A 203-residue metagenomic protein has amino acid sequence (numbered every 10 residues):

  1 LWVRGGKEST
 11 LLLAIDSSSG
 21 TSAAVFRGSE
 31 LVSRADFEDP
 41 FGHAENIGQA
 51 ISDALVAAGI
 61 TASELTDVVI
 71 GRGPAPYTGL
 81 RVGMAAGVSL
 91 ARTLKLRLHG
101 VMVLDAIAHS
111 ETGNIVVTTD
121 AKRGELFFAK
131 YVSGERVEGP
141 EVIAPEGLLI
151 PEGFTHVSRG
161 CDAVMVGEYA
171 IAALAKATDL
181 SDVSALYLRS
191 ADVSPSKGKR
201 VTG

Functional and structural regions predicted by a protein language model:
W2-L31, E38, G42-N46, H99-G203: Oxyanion-binding and handling regions
A24, D36, D67-V69: Short, conserved beta-strand segments within well-ordered enzyme catalytic domains that often line or immediately flank
E45-G48, M84: Conserved active-site region of classical short-chain dehydrogenase/reductase
I51, G87, L104: Generic structural marker for isolated residues within well-ordered, non-membrane alpha-helices of soluble domains
I51-D67, P151: Phosphate/pyrophosphate-binding loops at sites that engage ATP/ADP/AMP, CoA/4′-phosphopantetheine, polyphosphate
A58-S63, A91-V101: Phosphate-handling active-site elements
D67-R97: DPxDG-like acidic metal-binding loop motif
